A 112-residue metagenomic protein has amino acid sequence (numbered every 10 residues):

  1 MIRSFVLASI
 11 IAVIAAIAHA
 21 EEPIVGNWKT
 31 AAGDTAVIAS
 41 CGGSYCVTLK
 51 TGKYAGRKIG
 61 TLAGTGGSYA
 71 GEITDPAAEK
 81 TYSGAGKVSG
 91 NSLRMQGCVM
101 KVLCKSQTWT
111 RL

Functional and structural regions predicted by a protein language model:
S4-I14: Sec-dependent N-terminal signal peptides
S9-I11, G67, A77, T81 (+2 more regions): Long, low-complexity, intrinsically disordered polar/charged segments
I14-E21: Sec/Tat signal peptide C-region and signal peptidase I cleavage site
A18, A36, Y45, L93 (+1 more regions): A broad, low-specificity signal marking well-ordered, structured residues that form hydrophobic/aromatic
E22-A85: Central antiparallel beta-sheet cores of small beta-barrel/beta-sandwich binding domains
A85-T108: Short, exposed beta-strand-loop hairpins at the edges of beta-sheets in extracellular/periplasmic proteins
R111-L112: Short, solvent-exposed mixed-charge patches
